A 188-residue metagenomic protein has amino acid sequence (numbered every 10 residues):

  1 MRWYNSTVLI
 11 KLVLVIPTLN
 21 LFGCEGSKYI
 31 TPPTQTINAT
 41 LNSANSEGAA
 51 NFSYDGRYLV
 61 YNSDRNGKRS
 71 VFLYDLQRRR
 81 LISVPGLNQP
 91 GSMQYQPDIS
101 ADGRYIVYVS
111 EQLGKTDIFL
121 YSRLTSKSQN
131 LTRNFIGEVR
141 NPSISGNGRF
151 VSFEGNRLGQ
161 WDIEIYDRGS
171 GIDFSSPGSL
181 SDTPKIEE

Functional and structural regions predicted by a protein language model:
M1-C24: Sec-dependent bacterial lipoprotein signal peptides
R2-N5, C24-E188: Sequence signature of WD/YWTD-type beta-propeller architectures
